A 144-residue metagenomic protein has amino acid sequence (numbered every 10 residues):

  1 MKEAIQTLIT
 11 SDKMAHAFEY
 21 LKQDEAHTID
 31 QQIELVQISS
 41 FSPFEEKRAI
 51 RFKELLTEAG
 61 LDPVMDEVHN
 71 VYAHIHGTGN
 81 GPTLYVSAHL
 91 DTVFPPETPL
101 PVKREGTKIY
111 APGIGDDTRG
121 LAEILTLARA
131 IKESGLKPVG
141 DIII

Functional and structural regions predicted by a protein language model:
M1-Q37: N-terminal hydrophobic or amphipathic helices/low-complexity stretches enriched in small/hydrophobic/Pro/Gly
H16, Q23, H27-D30, P43 (+4 more regions): Conserved active-site and cofactor/substrate-binding residues in soluble primary-metabolism enzymes
A17-F18, F41-S42, G113-I114: Second-shell loop/turn segments in exported
F18, Q32, K53, L125-A128: A generic alpha-helix structural signal
Q31-E34, S40-P82: A non-catalytic alpha/beta surface segment that caps or lines the substrate-entry region of metallo-dependent hydrolase
L35-I38, Y110-P112: Short glycine-rich or small-residue beta-strand-to-loop segments that form or flank ligand, phosphate, metal/Fe-S
L55, D62, N80-I143: Active-site metal-coordination/substrate-binding segment of hydrolases, especially metallo-dependent peptidases
